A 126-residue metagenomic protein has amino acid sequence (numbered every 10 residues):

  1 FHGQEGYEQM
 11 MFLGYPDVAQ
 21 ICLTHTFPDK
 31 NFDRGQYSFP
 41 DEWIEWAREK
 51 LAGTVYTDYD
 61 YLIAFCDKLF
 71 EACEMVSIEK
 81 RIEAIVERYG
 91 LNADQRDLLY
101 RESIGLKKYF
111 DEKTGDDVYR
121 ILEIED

Functional and structural regions predicted by a protein language model:
F1-I85: Divalent metal-dependent catalytic cores for phosphoryl transfer on phosphate-bearing substrates
S77-L99: C-terminal/domain-terminus segments
L91-D126: Charged phosphate-binding loop/patch that engages nucleotide di/tri-phosphates or the phosphate backbone of nucleic
